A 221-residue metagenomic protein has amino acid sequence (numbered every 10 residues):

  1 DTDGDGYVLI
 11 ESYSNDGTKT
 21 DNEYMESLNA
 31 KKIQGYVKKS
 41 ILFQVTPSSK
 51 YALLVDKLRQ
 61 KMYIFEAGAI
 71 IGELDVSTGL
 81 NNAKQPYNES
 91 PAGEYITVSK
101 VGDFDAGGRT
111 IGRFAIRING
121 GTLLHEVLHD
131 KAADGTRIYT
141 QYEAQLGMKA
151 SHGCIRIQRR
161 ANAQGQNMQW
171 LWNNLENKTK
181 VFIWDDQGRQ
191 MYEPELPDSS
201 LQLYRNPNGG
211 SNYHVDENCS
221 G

Functional and structural regions predicted by a protein language model:
D1-V37: SH3/SH3-like beta-barrel superfamily modules
D3, N15-D16, A69, G102 (+3 more regions): Acidic glycine-/aspartate-rich tracts in secreted/extracellular proteins
S12-S14, E66, D185: Residue-level signal for short segments within beta-strands and strand-turn junctions of well-structured beta-sheet
A30-R137: Gly/Pro-biased beta-strand-loop elements
K38-K39, I157-R159, H214: Zinc-coordinating Cys/His ligand positions in small cysteine/histidine-rich zinc-finger domains
S48, N88-A92, F104-N208: Exported/periplasmic cell-wall-interacting domains
R59-F65, E195-N218: Extracytoplasmic/periplasm-facing segments of secreted or lipoprotein envelope proteins
